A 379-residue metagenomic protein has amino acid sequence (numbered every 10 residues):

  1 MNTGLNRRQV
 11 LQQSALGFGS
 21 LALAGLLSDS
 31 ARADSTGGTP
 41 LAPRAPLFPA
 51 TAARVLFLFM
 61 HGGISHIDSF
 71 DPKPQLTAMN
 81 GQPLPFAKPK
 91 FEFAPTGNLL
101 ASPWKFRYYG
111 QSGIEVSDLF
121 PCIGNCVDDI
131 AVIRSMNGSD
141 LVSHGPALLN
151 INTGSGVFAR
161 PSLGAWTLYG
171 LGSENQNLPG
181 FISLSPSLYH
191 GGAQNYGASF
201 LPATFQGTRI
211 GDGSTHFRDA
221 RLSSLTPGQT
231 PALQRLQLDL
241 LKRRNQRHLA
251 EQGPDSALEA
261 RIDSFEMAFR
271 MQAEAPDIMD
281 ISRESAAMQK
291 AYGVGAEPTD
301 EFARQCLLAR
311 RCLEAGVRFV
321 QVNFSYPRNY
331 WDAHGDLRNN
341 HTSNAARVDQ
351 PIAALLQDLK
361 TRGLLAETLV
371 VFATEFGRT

Functional and structural regions predicted by a protein language model:
M1-T379: Ligand-binding pockets and gating/stacking loops
